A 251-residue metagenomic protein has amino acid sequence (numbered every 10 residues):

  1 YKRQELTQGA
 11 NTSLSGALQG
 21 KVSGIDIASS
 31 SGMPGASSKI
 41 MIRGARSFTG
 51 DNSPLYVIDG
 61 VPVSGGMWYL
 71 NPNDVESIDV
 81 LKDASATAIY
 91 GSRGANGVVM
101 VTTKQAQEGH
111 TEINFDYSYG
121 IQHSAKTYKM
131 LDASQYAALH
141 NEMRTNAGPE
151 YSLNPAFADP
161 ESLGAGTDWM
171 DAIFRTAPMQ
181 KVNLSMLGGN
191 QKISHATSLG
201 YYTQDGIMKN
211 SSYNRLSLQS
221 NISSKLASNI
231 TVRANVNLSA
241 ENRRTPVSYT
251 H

Functional and structural regions predicted by a protein language model:
Y1, T250-H251: Conserved small/polar residues in nucleotide/adenosyl-binding loops
K2-Q219, S223-E241: Short, small/polar-rich motifs associated with maturation and membrane association, primarily at protein termini
S239, R244-Y249: Acidic/polar loop-and-plug regions of large Gram-negative outer-membrane beta-barrel proteins
